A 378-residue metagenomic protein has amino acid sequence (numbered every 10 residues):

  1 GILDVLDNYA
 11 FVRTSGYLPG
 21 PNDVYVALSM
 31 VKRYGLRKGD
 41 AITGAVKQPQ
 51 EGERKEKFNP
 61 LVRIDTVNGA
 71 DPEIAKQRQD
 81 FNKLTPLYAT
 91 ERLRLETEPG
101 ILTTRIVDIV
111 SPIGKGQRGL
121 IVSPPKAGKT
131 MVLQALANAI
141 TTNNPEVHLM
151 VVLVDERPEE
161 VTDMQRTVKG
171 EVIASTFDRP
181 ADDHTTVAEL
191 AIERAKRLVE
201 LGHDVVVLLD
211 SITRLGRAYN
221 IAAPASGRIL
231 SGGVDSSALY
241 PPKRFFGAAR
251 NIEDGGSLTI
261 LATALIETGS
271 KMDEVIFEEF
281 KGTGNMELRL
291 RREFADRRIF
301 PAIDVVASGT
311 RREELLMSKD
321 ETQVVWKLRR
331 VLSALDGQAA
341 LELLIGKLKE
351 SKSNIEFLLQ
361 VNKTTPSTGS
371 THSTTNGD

Functional and structural regions predicted by a protein language model:
G1-A75: N-terminal "pre-motor" subdomain/linker immediately upstream of P-loop NTPase catalytic cores
Y17-L18, M30-K32, Q48-G52, N68-P72 (+11 more regions): Conserved nucleotide-binding/hydrolysis micro-motifs of P-loop NTPases
R33-G39, L61, G100-I106, T130 (+13 more regions): Amphipathic alpha-helical transducer elements in NTP-driven molecular machines
L36, Q48-I121: P-loop NTP-binding catalytic core
V62-Q77, N251, T263-L343, K347-S351: Conserved P-loop NTPase
T85-E189, K196-R197: Phosphate-binding glycine-rich loops and their immediate beta-loop-alpha structural context
L95-P99, V122-K126, V151, G170-V187 (+6 more regions): Flexible beta-alpha connector loops of hexameric P-loop NTPases
V168-K169, A181-I192, V199-E287, A307-S308: Conserved P-loop NTPase nucleotide-binding/switch module
